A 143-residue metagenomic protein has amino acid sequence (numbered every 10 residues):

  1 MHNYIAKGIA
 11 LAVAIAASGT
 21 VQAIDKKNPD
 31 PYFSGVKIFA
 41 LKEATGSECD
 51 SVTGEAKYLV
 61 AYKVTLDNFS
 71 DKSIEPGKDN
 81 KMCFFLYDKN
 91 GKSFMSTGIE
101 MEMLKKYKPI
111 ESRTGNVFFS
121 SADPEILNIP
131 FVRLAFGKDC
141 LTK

Functional and structural regions predicted by a protein language model:
M1-I9: Bacterial N-terminal signal peptides that target proteins for export
A17-T20: N-terminal signal peptide c-region/cleavage motif recognized by signal peptidases
I24-L59: Low-complexity, acidic Ser/Thr/Pro/Gly-rich terminal tails and inter-domain linkers that flank the onset of structured
N28-P29, V117-K143: Terminal connector regions
T65-S73: Asparagine-centered strand-capping/turn motif at beta-strand->loop junctions
S73-K92, R133-F136: Short acidic, flexible loop segments centered on an aromatic residue
K92-P130: Short, solvent-exposed, Trp/other aromatic-anchored flexible loops in extracytoplasmic proteins
